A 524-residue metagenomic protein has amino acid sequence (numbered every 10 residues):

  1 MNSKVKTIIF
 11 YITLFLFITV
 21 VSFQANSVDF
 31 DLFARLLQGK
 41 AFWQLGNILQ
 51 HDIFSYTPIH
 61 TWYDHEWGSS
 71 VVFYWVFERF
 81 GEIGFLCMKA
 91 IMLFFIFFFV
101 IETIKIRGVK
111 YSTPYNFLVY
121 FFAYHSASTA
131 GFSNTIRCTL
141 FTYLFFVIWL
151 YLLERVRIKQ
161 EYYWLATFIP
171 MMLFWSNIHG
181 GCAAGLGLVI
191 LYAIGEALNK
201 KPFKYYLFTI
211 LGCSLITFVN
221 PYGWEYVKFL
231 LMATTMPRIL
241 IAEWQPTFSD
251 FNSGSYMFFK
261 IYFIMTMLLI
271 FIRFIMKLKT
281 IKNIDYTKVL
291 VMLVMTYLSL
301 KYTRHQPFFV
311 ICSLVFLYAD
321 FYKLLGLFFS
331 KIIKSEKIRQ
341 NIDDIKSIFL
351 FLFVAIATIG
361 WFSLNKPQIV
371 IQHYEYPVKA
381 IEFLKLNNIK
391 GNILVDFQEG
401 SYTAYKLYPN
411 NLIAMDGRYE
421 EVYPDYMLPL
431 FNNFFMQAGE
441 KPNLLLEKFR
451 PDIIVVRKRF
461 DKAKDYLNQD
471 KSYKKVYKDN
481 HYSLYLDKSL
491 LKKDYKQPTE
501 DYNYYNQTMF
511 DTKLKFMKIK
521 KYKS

Functional and structural regions predicted by a protein language model:
S27-D31, W43, I48, G180-V189 (+2 more regions): Transmembrane catalytic cores of multi-pass membrane glycosyltransferases and polysaccharide-assembly enzymes
C87-G108: Transmembrane-helix motifs of polytopic, lipid-linked glycan transferases
F99, F141-I158, V189-A193: Specific aromatic-rich, kink-prone transmembrane helix
V147-Y163, A197, R273-T280: Membrane-interface transmembrane helices that cradle and orient dolichyl/undecaprenyl
L152-L173, F203-T209, N283-M292: Short hydrophobic alpha-helices at membrane interfaces in multi-pass membrane enzymes
W164-G180, L188-I190, G212-T217, M292-S299: Membrane-interface alpha helices of multi-pass inner-membrane proteins
F329-L386, Q398-E399, R418-Y419, N432-M436 (+1 more regions): Membrane-proximal, lumen/periplasm-facing interface regions of secretory-pathway glyco- and lipid-modifying enzymes
K385-P424, D452-R457, Y485: Short periplasmic/luminal acceptor-recognition loop of GT-C membrane glycosyltransferases, typified by
